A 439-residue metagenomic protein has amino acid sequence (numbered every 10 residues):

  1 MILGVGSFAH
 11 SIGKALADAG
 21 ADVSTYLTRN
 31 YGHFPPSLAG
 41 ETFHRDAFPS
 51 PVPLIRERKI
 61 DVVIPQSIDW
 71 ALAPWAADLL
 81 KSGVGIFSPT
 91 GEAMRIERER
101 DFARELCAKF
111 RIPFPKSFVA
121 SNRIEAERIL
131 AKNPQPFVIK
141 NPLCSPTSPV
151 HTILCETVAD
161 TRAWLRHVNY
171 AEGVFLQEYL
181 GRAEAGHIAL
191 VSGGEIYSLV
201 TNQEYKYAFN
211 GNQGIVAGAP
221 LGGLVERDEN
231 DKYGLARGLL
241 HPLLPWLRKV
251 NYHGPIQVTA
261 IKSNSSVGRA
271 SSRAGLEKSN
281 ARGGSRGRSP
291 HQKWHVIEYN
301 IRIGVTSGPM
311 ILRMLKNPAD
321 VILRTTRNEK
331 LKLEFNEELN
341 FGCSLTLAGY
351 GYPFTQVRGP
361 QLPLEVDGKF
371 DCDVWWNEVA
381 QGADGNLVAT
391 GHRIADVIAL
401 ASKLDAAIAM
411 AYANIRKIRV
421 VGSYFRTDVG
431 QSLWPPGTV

Functional and structural regions predicted by a protein language model:
M1-G91, I124: ATP-binding N-terminal substructure of ATP-dependent carboxylate-amine bond-forming enzymes
F87-T152: A conserved helix-loop-beta module that forms one wall/lid of the active-site cleft in ATP-utilizing catalytic domains
F114-S117, P136-W164, G181-I188, N210-D231 (+1 more regions): Glycine-rich phosphate-binding loop of ATP-grasp-fold ATP-dependent ligases
V168-G173, L180-R227, A236-S266, H291-V296 (+1 more regions): Phosphate-binding core of ATP-grasp and ATP-grasp-like enzymes
A236-I256, N264, N300-D371, G382: Active-site "cap" helix and flanking loop/linker of ATP-utilizing ligase/carboxylase catalytic domains
R273-A274, N280, G284-H291: Short, low-complexity intrinsically disordered segments enriched in A/P/G/S/L with frequent Arg, especially at protein
A383, A389-V439: Generic C-terminus detector
